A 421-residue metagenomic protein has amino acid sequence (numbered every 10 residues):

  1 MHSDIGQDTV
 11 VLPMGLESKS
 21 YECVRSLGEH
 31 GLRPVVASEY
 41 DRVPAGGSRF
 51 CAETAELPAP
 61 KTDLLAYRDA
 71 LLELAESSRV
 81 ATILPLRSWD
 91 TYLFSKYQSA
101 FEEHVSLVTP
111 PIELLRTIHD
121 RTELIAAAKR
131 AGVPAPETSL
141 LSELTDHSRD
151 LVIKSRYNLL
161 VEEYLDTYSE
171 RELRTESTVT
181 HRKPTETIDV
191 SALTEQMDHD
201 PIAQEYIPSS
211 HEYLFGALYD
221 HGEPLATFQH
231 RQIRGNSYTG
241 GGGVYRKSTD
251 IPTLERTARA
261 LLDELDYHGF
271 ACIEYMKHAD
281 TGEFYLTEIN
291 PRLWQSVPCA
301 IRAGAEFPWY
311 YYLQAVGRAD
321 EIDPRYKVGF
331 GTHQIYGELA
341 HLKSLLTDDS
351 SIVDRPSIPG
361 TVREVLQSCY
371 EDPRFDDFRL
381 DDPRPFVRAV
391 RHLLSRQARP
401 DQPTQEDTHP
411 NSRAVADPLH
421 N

Functional and structural regions predicted by a protein language model:
M1-T109, A389, L393-R396, L419: ATP-binding N-terminal substructure of ATP-dependent carboxylate-amine bond-forming enzymes
T9-V10, A81-T82, Q229, E364-Y370 (+1 more regions): Structural motif
T117-P201: Active-site nucleotide/adenylate-binding loops and adjacent lid/helix of ATP-dependent enzymes
T180-G235, T249-L254: Phosphate-binding site of ATP-dependent enzymes
Q196-D198, E205, T239-D280, L313-A315: A long amphipathic alpha-helix within ATP-dependent nucleotide-binding catalytic cores
A217, D263-C299: Conserved metal-phosphate-binding beta-hairpin within the catalytic cores of diverse ATP-dependent phosphoryl-transfer
I233-Y238, G242-Y245, N290-A305: Glycine-rich phosphate/pyrophosphate-binding beta-alpha loops
L313-N421: Peripheral (often C-terminal) accessory segments that flank ATP-dependent C-N-forming ligase machineries
